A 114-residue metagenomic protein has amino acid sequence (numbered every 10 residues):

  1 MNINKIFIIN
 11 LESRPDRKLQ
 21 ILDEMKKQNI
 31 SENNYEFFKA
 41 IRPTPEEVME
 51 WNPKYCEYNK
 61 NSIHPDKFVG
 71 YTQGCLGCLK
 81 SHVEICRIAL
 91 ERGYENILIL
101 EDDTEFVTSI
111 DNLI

Functional and structural regions predicted by a protein language model:
M1-L100, T104-I114: An acidic/histidine-cluster motif and surrounding catalytic segment that typifies divalent-metal-assisted enzyme active
